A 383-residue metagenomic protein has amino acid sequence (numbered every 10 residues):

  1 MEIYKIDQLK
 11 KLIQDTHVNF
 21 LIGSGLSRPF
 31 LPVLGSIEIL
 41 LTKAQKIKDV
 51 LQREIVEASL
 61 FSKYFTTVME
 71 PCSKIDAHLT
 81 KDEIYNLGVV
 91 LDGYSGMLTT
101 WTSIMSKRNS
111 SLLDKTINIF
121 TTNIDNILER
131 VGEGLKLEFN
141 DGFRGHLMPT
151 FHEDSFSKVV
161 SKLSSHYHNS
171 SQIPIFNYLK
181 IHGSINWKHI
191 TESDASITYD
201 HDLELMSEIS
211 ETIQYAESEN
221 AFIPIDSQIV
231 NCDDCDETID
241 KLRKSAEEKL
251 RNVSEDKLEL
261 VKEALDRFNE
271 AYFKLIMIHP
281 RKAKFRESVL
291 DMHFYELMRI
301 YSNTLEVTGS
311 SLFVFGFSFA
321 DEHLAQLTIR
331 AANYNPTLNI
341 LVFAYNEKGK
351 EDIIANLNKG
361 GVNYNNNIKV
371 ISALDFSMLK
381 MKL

Functional and structural regions predicted by a protein language model:
M1-F20, L26-P29, K107, K115 (+1 more regions): SIR2/sirtuin-family catalytic core signature
M1-P149, K158-V160, H166, S171-H182 (+1 more regions): Gly/serine-rich nucleotide phosphate-binding loop at the start of the catalytic core of nucleotide/ADP-ribose-handling
I37-K46, K136-G142, A195-L203, T308 (+1 more regions): Compositionally biased, low-complexity linear motifs
I39, Q52-Y64, E153-S161, I213-I223 (+2 more regions): Low-complexity, flexible helical/coil segments
K43, P149-D154, L203, H323-L327 (+2 more regions): Charge-rich, low-complexity amphipathic helices in intrinsically disordered tails/linkers adjacent to domains
I55-K63, Y85-D92, V230-E237, K241 (+5 more regions): Alpha-helix boundary/N-cap detector
V68-D82, H166-I190, N231-E247, N356-L383: A broadly tuned preference for mixed-charge, low-complexity surface segments
L112-H279: Extended, H/D-rich, highly charged conserved domains that either
